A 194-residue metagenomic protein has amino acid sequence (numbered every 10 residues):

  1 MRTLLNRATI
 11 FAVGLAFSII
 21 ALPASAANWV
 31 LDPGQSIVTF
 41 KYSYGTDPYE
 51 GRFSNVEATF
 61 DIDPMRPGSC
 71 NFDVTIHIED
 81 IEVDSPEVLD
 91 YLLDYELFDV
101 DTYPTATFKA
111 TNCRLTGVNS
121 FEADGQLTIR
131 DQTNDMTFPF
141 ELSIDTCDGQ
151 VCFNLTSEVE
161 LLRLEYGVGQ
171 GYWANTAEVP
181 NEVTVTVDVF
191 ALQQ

Functional and structural regions predicted by a protein language model:
M1-N6: N-terminal secretory signal peptides that target proteins for export/translocation
T9-I20: Bacterial N-terminal signal peptides
S25-Q194: Low-complexity, acidic/polar, glycine-enriched regions of mature
